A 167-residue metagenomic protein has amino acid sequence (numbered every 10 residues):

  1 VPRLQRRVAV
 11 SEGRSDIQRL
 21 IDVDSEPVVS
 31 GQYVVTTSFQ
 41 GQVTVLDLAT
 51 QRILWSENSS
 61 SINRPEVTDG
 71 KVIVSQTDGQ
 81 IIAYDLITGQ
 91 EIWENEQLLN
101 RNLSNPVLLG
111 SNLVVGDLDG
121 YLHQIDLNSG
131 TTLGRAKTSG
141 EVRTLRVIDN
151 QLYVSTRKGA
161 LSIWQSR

Functional and structural regions predicted by a protein language model:
V1, Q51-R52, Q90, Y121 (+2 more regions): Residue-level signal for well-ordered, solvent-exposed loop/turn and beta-edge residues enriched in charged/polar side
R3-V28, R52-D69, I92-L109, R135-D149: Extracytoplasmic beta-rich repeat domains
G41, G79-Q80, D119-Y121, G159: Short coil/turn segments within WD40 beta-propeller repeats
T44, I82-A83, H123, S162: WD40 beta-propeller blade core
D47-Q51, D85-G89, D126-G130, S166-R167: Short loop/turn segments that connect beta-strands within beta-propeller blades
T132, T138-R167: Blade-level signature of beta-propeller repeat domains, shared across WD40, Kelch, NHL, RCC1 and BNR/Asp-box propellers
